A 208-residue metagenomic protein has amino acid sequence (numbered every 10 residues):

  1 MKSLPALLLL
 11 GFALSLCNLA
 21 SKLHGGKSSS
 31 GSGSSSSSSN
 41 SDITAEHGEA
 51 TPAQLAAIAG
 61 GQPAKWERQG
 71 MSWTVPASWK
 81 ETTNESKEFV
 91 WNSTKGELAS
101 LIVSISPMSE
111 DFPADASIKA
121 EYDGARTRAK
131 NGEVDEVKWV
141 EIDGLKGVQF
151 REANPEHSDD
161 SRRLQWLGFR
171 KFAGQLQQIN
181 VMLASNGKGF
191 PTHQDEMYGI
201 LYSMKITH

Functional and structural regions predicted by a protein language model:
P5, G11, S15-L98, I142 (+3 more regions): N-terminal targeting sequences that direct proteins away from the cytosol to non-cytosolic compartments
S78-E81, I105-E110, G168-F169: A short, sequence-level motif marking secondary-structure junctions
W91-K119: A short acidic-to-branched-hydrophobic micro-motif
S100, G147, Q178-N180: Short, solvent-exposed beta-strand edge segments and adjacent coil->beta transition regions
S106, M182-S185: Active-site-proximal beta-strand/loop segments in catalytic clefts of secreted hydrolases
S106-E110, I118, D123-R128, Q149-R151 (+1 more regions): A general structural signal for short secondary-structure boundary/capping elements
Y122-A173: Signature of long, low-cysteine stretches enriched in small and polar/charged residues
